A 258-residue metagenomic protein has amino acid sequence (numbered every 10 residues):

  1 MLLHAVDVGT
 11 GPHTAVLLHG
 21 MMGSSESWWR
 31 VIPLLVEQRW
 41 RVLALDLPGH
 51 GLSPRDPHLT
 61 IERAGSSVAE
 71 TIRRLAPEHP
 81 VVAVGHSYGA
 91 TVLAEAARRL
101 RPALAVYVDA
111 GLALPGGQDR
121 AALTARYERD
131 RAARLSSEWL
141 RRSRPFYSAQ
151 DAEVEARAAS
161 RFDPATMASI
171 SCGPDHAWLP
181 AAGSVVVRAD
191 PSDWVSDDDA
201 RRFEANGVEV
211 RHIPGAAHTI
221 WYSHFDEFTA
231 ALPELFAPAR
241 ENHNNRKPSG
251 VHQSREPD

Functional and structural regions predicted by a protein language model:
M1-D7: A short loop-to-beta-strand scaffold at the N-terminal edge of the catalytic core in hydrolase folds
D7-P54: Conserved HGGG/HGGXW glycine-rich cap/lid loop of the alpha/beta-hydrolase fold
L18-G20, H86, R188: The conserved beta1-alpha1 loop
A44-V82: Active-site loop/oxyanion-hole signature of alpha/beta-hydrolase fold enzymes
T91-R134: Flexible "cap/lid" loop of the alpha/beta hydrolase fold
Q118-A122, R129-G183: Conserved alpha/beta-hydrolase catalytic His-Asp/Glu region
F162-G215, W221: Conserved serine/cysteine hydrolase catalytic core
V208-D258: Catalytic active-site module of serine/aspartate enzymes centered on a nucleophile-bearing elbow/loop
